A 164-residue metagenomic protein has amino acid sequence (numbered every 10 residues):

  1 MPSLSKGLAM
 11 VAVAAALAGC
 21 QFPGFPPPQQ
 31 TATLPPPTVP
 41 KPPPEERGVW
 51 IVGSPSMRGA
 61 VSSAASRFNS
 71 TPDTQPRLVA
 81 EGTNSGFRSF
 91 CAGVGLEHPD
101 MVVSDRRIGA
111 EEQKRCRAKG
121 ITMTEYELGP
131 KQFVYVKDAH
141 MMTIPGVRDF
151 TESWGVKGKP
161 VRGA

Functional and structural regions predicted by a protein language model:
M1-A9: Bacterial N-terminal signal peptides that target proteins for export
M10, P76-R77, K137: Short, flexible active-site loop motifs that bind/organize anionic cofactors or intermediates
C20-F25, A32, P40-E45, Q132-A164: Extracellular/periplasmic juxtamembrane helices and adjacent flexible linkers that interface with membrane partners
F25-K131: N-terminal segment of the mature folded domain
